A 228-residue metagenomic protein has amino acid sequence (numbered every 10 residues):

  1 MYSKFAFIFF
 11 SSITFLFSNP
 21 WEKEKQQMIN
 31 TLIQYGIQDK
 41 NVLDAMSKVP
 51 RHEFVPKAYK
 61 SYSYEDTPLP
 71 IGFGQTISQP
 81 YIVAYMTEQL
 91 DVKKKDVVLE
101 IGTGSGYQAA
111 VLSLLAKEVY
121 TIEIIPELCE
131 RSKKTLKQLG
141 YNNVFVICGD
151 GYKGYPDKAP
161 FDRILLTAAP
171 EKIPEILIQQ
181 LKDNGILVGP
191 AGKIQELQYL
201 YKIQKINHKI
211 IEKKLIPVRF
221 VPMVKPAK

Functional and structural regions predicted by a protein language model:
M1-F10: Sec-dependent signal peptide recognition, specifically the positively charged N-region followed immediately by
F10-S18: Hydrophobic h-region of N-terminal signal peptides that target proteins for export in Gram-negative bacteria
F17-L99, Y107-L115, L128-F145, I206-A227: Class I SAM-dependent transferase core
D91-I211: Conserved nucleotide-cofactor-binding alpha/beta core module
